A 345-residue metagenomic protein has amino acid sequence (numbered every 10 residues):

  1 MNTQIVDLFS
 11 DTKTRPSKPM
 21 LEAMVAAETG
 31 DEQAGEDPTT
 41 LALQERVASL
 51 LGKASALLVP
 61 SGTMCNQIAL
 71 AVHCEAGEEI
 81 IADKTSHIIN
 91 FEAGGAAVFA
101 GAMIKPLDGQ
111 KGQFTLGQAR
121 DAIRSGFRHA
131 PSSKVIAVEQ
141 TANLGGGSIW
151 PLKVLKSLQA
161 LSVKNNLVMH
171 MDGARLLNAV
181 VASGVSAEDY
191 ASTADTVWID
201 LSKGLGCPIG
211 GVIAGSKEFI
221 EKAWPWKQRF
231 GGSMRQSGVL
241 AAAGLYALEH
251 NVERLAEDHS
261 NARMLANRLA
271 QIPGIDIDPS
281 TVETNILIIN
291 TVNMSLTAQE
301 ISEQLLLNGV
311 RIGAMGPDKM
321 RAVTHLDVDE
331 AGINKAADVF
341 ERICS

Functional and structural regions predicted by a protein language model:
M1-S280, T284-N308, G313-V328, A336-C344: Conserved PLP-enzyme active-site core in the AAT-like
